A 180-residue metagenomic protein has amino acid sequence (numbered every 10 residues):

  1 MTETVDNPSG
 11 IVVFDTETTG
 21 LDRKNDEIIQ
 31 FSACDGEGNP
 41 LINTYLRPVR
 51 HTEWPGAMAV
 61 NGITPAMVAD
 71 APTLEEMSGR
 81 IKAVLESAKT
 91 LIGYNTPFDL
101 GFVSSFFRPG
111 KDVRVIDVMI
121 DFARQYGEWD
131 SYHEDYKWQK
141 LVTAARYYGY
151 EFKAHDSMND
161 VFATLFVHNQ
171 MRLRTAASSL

Functional and structural regions predicted by a protein language model:
M1-D6, A145-Y147, F152, M158 (+1 more regions): Acidic two-metal-ion nuclease catalytic site recognized across multiple nuclease folds, prominently DnaQ/RNase D-T
T2-D112, D135-E151, H155: Conserved non-catalytic scaffold segment of RNase H-like nuclease domains
L85, F107, F122, H168-R172: Hydrophobic residues within well-ordered, non-membrane alpha-helices that form the packing/core of soluble catalytic
I116-Y136: Short alpha-helix plus adjacent loop in nuclease-associated cores
